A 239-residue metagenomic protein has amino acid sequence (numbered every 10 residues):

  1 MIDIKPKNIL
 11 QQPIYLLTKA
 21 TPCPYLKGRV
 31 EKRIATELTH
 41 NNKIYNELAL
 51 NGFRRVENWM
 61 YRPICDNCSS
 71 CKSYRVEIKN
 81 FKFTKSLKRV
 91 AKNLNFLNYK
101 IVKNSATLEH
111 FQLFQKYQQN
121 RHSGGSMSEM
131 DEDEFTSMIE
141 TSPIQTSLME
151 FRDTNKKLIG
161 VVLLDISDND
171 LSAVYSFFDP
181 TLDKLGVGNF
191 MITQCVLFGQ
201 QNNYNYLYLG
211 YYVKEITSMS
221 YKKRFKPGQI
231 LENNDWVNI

Functional and structural regions predicted by a protein language model:
D3, V56-N67, S73-K184, R224-F225: A conserved beta-strand-loop-helix scaffold within acyl/acetyltransferase catalytic domains
K5-I14, T18-A20, G28-L50, R54-R55 (+5 more regions): Acyl-donor binding region in acyl/amide transferases
C23, C68, K222: Short cysteine clusters
C23-K27, N93: N-terminal targeting/leader regions
R62-P63, K72-K79, Y206-I239: Active-site/acyl-donor-binding loops of N-acyltransferases
F81-K92, V196, E232-I239: Short, basic, helix/turn surface patches
